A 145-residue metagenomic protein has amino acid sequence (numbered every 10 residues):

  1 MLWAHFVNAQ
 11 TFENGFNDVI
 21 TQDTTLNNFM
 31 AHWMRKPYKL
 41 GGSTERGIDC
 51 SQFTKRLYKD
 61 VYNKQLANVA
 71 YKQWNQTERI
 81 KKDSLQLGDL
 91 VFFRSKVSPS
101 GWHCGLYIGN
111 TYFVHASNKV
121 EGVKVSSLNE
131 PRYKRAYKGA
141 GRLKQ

Functional and structural regions predicted by a protein language model:
A4-F6: N-terminal signal peptide c-region/cleavage motif recognized by signal peptidases
Q10-Q22, R79-I80, V97-W102, Y107-Q145: Aromatic- and glycine-rich peptidoglycan recognition patches
E13-N17, K36-L87, K138: Catalytic cysteine-centered active-site loop
Q22-M30, D49-C50, T54: Stable alpha-helical elements in mature extracytoplasmic
G88-D89, T111: Structural motif
